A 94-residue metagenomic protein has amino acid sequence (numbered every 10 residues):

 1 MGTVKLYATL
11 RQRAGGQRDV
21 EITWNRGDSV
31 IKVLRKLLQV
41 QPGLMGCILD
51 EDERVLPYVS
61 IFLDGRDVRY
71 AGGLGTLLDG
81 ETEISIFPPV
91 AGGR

Functional and structural regions predicted by a protein language model:
M1-R94: Ubiquitin-like/PB1-type beta-grasp interaction modules and other compact soluble beta-rich domains
